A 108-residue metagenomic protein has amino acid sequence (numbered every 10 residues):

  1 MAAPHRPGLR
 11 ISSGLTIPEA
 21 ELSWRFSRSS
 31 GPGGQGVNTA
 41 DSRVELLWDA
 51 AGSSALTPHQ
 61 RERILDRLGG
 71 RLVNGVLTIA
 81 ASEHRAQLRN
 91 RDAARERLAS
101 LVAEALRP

Functional and structural regions predicted by a protein language model:
M1-P108: Ribosome-associated translation termination/rescue signal centered on the conserved GGQ peptidyl-tRNA hydrolysis loop
